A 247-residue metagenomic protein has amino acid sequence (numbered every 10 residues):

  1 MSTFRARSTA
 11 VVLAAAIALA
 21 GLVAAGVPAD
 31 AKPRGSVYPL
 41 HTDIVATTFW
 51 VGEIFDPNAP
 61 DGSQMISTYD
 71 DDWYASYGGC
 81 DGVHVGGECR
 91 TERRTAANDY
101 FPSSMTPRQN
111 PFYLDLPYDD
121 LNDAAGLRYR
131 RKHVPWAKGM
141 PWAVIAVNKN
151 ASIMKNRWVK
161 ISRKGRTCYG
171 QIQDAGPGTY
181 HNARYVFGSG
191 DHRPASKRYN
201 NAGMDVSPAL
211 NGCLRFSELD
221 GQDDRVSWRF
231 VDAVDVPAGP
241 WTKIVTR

Functional and structural regions predicted by a protein language model:
M1-A31: Secretory targeting and sorting signals
A31-R247: Secreted/periplasmic proteins
